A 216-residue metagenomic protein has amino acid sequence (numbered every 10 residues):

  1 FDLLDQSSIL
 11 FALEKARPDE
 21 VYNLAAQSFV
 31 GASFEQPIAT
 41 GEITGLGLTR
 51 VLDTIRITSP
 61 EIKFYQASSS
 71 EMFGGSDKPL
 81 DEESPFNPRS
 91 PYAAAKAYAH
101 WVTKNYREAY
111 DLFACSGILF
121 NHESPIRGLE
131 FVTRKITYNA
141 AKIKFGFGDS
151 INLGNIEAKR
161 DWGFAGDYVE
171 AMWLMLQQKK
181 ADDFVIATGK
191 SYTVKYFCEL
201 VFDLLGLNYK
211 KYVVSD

Functional and structural regions predicted by a protein language model:
F1-H122, G166, M172, L176 (+2 more regions): N-terminal Rossmann-like NAD(P)+-binding domain of SDR-like oxidoreductases, especially those catalyzing
M72-S76, S90-P91, C115-K135, N155 (+2 more regions): Flexible, glycine-rich beta-alpha linker
L129-I136, A140-D216: C-terminal substrate-binding subdomain of Rossmann-fold SDR/epimerase-dehydratase oxidoreductases
